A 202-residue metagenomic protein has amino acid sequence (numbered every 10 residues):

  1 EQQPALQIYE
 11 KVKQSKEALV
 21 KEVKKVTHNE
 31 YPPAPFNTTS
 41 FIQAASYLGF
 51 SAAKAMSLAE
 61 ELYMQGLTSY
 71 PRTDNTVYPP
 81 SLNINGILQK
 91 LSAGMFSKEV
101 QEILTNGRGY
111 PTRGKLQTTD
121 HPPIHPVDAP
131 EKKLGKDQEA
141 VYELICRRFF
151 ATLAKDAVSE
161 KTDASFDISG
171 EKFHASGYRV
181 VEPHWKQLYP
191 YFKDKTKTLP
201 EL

Functional and structural regions predicted by a protein language model:
E1-E60, S97, K115, K133-L202: Long, highly charged, low-complexity internal segments
S40-A44, G66, P123: A general alpha-helix detector
F50-R113, T118: Extended, well-ordered alpha-helical scaffold/bundle regions in very large, multi-domain proteins
M64, D120, E160-T162: A generic structural signal for well-ordered coil/turn residues at beta-strand boundaries that shape enzyme active-site
L67, D120, D167-S169: Accessory interaction regions appended to the cores of large information-processing enzymes
S69-P71, K90, H125-V127, S165-D167 (+1 more regions): Residues in well-ordered beta-strands of folded domains
D74-V77, E131, R179-V180: Conserved nucleotide-binding/hydrolysis micro-motifs of P-loop NTPases
G109-K133: Acidic, turn-prone loop/beta-hairpin segments
